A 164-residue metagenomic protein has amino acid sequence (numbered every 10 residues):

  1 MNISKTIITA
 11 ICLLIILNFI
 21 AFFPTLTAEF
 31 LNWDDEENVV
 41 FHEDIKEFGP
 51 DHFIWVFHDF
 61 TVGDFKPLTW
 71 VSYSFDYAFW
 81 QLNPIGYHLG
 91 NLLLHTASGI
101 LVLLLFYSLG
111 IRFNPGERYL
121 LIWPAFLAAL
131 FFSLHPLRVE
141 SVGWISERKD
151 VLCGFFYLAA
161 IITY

Functional and structural regions predicted by a protein language model:
M1-Y164: Polytopic membrane enzymes that build or remodel cell-surface glycoconjugates and lipids
